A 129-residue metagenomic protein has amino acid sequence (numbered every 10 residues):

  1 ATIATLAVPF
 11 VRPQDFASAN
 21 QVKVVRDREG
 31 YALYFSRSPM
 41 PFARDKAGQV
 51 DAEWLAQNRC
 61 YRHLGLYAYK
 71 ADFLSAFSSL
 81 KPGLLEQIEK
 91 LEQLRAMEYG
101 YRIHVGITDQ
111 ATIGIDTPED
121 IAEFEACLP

Functional and structural regions predicted by a protein language model:
A1-F77: Conserved core of the sugar-phosphate nucleotidyltransferase
V50-P129: Conserved alpha/beta core of the MobA/IspD/sugar-nucleotide pyrophosphorylase nucleotidyltransferase superfamily
